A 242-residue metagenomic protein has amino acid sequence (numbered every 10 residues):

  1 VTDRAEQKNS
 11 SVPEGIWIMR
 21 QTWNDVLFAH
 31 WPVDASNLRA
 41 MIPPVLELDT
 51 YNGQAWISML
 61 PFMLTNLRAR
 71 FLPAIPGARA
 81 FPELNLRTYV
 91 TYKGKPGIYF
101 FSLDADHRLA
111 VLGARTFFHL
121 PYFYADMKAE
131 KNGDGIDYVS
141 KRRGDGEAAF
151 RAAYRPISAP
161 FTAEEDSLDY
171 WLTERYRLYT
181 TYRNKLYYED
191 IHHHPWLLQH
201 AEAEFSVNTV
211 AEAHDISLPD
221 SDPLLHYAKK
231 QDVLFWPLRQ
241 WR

Functional and structural regions predicted by a protein language model:
V1-R70, E212, I216-S217, L224-R242: Hydrophobic, proline/glycine-rich low-complexity stretches
T2-Q7, I75-R87, A129-G135: Short, surface-exposed, charge-dense and proline/glycine-enriched linear segments
V26, N85-R242: Internal, well-folded beta-alpha domain core
D49-G53, F71, F81, A110-L112 (+1 more regions): Short, surface-exposed linear patches
Y51-I57, L64-D104: A glycine-rich, hydrophobic loop/mini-helix early in the fold
